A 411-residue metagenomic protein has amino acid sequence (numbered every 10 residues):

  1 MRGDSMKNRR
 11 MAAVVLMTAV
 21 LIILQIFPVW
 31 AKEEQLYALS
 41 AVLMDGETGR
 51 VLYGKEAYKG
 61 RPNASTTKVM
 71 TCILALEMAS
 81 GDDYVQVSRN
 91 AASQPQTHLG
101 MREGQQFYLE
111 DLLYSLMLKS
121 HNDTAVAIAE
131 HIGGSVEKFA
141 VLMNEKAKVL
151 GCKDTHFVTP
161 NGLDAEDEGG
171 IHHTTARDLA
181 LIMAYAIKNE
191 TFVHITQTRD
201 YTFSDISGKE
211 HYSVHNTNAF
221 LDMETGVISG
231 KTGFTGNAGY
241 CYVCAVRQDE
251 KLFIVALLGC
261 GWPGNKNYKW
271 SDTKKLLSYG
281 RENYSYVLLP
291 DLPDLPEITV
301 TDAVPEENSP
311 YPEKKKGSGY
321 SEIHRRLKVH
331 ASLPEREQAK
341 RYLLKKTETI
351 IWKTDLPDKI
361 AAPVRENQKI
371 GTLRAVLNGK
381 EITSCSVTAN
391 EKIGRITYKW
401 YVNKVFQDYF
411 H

Functional and structural regions predicted by a protein language model:
R2, I26-E190: Active-site-adjacent loops and short helices of periplasmic peptidoglycan-processing enzymes
R2-A12: Positively charged n-region of N-terminal signal peptides that target proteins for export
R10-A13, Y53, S93, S207 (+1 more regions): Hydrophobic alpha-helical segments, principally membrane-spanning helices and signal/leader peptides
R10-W30: Sec-dependent N-terminal signal peptides of Gram-positive bacterial secreted proteins and lipoproteins
M17-V20, A38, S93, V136 (+3 more regions): Hydrophobic alpha-helical segments and their boundary regions
G170-H411: Domain-terminus/edge residues, biased toward the C-terminal soluble/receptor-binding domains of extracytoplasmic
